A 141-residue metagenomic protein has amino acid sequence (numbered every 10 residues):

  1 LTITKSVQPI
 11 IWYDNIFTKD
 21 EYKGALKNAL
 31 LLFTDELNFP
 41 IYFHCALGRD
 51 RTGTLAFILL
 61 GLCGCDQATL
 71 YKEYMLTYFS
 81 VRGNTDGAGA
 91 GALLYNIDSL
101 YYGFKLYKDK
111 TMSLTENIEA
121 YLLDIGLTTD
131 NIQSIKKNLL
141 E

Functional and structural regions predicted by a protein language model:
L1-Y42, T54-E141: Cys-dependent protein tyrosine phosphatase-like superfamily
L47, R51-T52: Ser/Thr-glycine-rich phosphate-binding loops at phosphate-binding pockets of nucleotides, nucleotide cofactors
